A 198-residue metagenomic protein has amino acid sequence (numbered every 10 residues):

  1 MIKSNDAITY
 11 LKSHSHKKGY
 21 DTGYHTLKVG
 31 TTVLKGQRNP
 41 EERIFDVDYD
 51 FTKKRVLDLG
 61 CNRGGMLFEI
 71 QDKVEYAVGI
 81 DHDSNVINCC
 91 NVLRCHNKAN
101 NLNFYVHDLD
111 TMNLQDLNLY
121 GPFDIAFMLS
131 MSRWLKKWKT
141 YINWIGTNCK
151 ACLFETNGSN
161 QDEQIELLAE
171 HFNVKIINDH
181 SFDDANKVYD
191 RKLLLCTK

Functional and structural regions predicted by a protein language model:
M1-K73, A77-Y120, L129, K192: Conserved N-terminal segment of class I S-adenosyl-L-methionine
M66, K137-T140: Extended catalytic core of nucleotide-activated donor transferases of GT-like folds
D124-K137: A short SAM/SAH-binding and catalytic strip from SAM-dependent methyltransferases
W144-N148: Short, conserved loop/helix-junction motifs that constitute active-site signature segments in enzyme catalytic cores
C149-Q161: Conserved beta-strand signature within the Rossmann-like core of class I S-adenosyl-L-methionine
L167-K198: Rossmann-like AdoMet/SAM-dependent catalytic core
